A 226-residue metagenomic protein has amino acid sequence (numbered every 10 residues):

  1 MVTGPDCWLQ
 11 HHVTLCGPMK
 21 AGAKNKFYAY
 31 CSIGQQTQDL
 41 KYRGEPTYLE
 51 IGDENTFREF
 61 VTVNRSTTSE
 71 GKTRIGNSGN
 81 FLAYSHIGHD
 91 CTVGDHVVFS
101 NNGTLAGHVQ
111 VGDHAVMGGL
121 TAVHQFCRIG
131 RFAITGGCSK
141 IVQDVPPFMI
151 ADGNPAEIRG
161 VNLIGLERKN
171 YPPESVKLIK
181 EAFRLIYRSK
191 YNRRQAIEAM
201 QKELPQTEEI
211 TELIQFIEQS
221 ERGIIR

Functional and structural regions predicted by a protein language model:
M1-E157: Structural signal for interior beta-strand "rungs" in well-ordered beta-sheet cores of soluble enzyme domains
K24, Y30, K41, T47 (+3 more regions): Terminal amphipathic alpha-helical/low-complexity segments used for targeting or macromolecular assembly
